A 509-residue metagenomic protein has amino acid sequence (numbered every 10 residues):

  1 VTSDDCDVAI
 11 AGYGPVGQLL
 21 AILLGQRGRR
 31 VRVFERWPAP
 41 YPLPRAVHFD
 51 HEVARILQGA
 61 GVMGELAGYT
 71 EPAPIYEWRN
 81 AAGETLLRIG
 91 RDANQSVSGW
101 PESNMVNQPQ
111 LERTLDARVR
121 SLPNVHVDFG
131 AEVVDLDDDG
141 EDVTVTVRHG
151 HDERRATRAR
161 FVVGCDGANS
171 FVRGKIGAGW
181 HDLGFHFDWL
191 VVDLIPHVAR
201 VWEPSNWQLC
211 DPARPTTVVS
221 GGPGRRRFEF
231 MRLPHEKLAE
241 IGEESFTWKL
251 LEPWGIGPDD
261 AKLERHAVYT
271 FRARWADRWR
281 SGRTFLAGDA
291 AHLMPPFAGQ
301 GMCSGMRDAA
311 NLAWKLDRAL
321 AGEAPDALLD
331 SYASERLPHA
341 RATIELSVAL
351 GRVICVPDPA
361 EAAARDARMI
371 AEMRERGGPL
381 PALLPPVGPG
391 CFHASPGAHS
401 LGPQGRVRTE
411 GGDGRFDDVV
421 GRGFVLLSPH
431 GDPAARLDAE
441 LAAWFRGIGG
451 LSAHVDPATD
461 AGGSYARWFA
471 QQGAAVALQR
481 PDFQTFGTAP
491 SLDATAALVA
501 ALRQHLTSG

Functional and structural regions predicted by a protein language model:
T2-D7, Q26-R27, Q58, N80-G83 (+5 more regions): Helical substrate-recognition/capping region of FAD-dependent monooxygenase/halogenase enzymes
G17-Q18: N-terminal Rossmann-fold NAD(P) dinucleotide-binding loop
G25-R45: Glycine-rich FAD pyrophosphate-binding loop
R45, D50-R118: Active-site-adjacent segment of FAD-dependent monooxygenases/related oxidoreductases
A117, F161, C165-F271: Conserved FAD-binding catalytic core of PHBH/FMO-like flavoproteins
F129-V143: A conserved short coil-to-beta-strand element within the FAD-binding core of flavoproteins
D152-F161: Core beta-strand elements of the Rossmann-like FAD/NAD(P) dinucleotide-binding domain in flavoenzyme oxidoreductases
E240-S304, H339, T343-L346: FAD/FMN-dependent oxidoreductases across multiple families
